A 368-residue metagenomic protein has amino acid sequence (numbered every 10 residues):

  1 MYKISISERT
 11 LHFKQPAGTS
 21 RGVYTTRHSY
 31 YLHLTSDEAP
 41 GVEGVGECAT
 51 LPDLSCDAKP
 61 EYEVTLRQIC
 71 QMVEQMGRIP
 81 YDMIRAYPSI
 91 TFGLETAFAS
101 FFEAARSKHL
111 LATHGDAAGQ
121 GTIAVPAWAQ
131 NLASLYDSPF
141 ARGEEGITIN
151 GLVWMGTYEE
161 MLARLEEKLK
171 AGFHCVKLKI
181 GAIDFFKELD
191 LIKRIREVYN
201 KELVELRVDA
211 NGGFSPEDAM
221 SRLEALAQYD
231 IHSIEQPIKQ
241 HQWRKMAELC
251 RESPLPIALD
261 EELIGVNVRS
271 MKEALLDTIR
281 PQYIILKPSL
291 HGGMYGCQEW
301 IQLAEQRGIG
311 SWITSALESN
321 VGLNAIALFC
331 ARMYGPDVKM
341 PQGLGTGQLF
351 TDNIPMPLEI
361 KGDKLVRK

Functional and structural regions predicted by a protein language model:
M1-L206, N211-G213, M220, E224-A227 (+1 more regions): N-terminal capping/lid subdomain adjacent to the active-site entrance of alpha/beta enzymes
S7-R9, L152, D260, T314 (+1 more regions): Conserved beta-strand termini and adjacent loop/short-helix elements that scaffold enzyme active sites in alpha/beta
C48, Q236, L344: Active-site donor-binding loop signature of nucleotide-sugar glycosyltransferases
C70, M76-P80, Q282, R307-I313 (+1 more regions): A short pocket-lining beta-strand/turn micro-motif at the edge of beta-sheets
A99-A104, Q302, L328-A331: Short glycine/serine- and small hydrophobic-enriched flexible loop segments
L178, I183-N324, C330, L349-I360: Catalytic core of soluble alpha/beta enzymes
Y334-G347: Short helix/strand-capping turn motifs
